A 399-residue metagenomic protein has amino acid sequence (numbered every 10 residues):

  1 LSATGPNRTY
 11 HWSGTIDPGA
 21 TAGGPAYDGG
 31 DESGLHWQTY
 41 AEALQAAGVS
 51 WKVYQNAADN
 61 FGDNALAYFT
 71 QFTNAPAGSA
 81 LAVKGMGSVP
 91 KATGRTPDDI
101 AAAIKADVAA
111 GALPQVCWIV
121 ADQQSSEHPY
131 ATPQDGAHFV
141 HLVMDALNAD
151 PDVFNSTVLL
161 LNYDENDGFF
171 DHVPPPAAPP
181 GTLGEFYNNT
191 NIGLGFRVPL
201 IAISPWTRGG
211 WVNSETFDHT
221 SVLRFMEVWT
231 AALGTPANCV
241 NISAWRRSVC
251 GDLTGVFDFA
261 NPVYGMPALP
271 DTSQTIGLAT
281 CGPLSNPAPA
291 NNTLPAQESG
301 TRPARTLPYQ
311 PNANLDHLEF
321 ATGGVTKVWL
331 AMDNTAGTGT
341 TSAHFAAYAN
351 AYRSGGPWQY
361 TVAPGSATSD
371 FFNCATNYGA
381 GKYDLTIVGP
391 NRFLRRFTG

Functional and structural regions predicted by a protein language model:
L1-G399: N-terminal pro-sequences and low-complexity stem/linker regions of secreted or lumenal proteins
